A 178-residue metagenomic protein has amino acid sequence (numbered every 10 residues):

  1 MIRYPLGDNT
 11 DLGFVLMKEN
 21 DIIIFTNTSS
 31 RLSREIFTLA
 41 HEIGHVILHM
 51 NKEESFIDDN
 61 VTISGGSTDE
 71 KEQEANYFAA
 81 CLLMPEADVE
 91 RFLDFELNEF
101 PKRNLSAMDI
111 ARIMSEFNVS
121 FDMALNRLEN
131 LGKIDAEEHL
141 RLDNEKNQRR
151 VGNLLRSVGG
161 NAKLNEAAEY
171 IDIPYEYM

Functional and structural regions predicted by a protein language model:
M1-M178: Active-site hotspot residues in diverse enzymes, especially metal/ion-binding acidic/histidine motifs
